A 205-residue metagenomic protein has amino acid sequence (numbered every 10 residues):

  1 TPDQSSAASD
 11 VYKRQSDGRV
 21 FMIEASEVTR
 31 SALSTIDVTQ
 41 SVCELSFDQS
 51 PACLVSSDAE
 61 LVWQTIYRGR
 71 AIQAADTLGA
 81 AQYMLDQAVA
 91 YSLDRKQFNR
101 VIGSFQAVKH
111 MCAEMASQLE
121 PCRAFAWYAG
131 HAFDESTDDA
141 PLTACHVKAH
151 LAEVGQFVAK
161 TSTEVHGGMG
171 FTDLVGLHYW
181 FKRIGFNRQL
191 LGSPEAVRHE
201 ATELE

Functional and structural regions predicted by a protein language model:
T1-Q15: Single conserved hydrophobic/aromatic residue that forms the stacking wall/gate of nucleotide- or nucleobase-binding
P2, S41, C145: Exposed loop/turn and edge beta-strand positions of beta-sandwich/beta-sheet ligand-binding modules
S5, E24-L54: Flexible, small-/acidic-enriched active-site or ligand-binding loops
V11, I36, R95-F98: Short coil/turn linkers that connect adjacent helices within long alpha-helical scaffolds, especially alpha-solenoid
D17, E27, Q49-P51, T77 (+1 more regions): A broadly conserved detector of short glycine/acidic/proline-rich loop/turn motifs that flank catalytic sites and bind
G18-M22: Hydrophobic beta-strand positions in blades of beta-propellers and related beta-sheet-rich domains
S50-E60, N99: Acidic-glycine-rich active-site phosphate/pyrophosphate-binding loop
T65-E205: Alpha-helical interface subdomain recognition
